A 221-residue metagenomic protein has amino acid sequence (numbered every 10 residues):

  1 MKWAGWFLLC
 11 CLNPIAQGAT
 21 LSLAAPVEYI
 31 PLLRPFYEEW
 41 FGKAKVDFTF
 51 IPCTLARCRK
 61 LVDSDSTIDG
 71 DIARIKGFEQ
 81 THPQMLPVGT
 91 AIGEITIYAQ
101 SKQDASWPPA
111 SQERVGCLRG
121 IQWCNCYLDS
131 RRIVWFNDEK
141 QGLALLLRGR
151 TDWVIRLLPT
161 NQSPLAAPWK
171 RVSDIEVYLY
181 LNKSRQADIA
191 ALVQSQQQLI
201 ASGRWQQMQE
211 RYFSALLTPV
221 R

Functional and structural regions predicted by a protein language model:
A4-P14: Bacterial N-terminal signal peptides
Q17-P83, W135-F136, L192: Extracytoplasmic small-molecule ligand-binding "clamshell" domains of the periplasmic binding protein/Venus flytrap
L21-A24, R114-C117, V154: Short, well-ordered beta-strand segments
E38, A56-D69, L128, E139-Q162: Short helices/loops that flank or line small-molecule/ion binding pockets
E38-K43, Q103-S106, A110-E113, C117-R119 (+1 more regions): Extended ligand-binding regions for polar small-molecule ligands
D47, Q122-D138, L199-R221: Ligand-binding clefts/hinges and TM-proximal coupling segments of bilobed small-molecule sensing domains
I51-Q112, C117-W123, T160-V172: Acidic, polar ligand-binding/catalytic clefts
A91-Y98, Q162-Q197, P219-R221: Periplasmic-binding protein-like
